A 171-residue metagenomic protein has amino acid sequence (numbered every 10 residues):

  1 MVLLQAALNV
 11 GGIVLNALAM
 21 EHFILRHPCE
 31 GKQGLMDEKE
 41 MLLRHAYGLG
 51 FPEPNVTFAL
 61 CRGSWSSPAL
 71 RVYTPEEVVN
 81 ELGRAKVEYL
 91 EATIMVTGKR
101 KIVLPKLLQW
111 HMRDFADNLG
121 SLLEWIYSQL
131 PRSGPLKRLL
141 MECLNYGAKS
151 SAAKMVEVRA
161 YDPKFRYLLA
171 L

Functional and structural regions predicted by a protein language model:
M1-L171: C-terminal region detector
